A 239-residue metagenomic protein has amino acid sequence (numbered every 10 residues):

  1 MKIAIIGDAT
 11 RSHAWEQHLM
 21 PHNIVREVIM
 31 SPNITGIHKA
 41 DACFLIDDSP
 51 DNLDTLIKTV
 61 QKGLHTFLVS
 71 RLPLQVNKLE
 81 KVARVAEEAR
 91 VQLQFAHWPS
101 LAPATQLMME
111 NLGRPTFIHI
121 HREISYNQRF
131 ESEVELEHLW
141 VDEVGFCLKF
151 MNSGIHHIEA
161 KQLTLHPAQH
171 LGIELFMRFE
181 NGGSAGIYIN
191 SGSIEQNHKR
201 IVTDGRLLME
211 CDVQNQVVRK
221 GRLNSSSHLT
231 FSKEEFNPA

Functional and structural regions predicted by a protein language model:
M1-H38: N-terminal Rossmann-like dinucleotide-binding module
M1-I6, P32, D41-P50, I57 (+1 more regions): C-terminal helix-rich "cap/oligomerization" subdomain common to oxidoreductases
I5-T10, L45-S49, L68-L72, H97-W98 (+2 more regions): Structural motif
A42-S49, L53-H97: Beta-strand-loop-alpha-helix segment that lines the small-molecule cofactor/substrate pocket of alpha/beta enzymes
P73-F130: A contiguous active-site-proximal alpha/beta segment in oxidoreductase catalytic domains
A96-P103, Y126-I158: Mid-domain beta-loop-alpha active-site segment that forms a flexible, acidic cofactor/metal-binding surface
V141-Q216: Contiguous beta-strand/loop segments that form the cofactor/metal-binding neighborhood of enzyme cores
R206-A239: C-terminal glycine/acidic-rich active-site capping loop/insertion
